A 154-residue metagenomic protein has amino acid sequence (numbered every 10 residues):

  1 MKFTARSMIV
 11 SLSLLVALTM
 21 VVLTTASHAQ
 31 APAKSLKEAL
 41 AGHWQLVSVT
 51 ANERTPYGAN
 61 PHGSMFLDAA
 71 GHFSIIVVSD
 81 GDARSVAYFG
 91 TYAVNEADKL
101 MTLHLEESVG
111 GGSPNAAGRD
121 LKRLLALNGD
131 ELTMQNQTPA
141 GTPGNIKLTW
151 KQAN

Functional and structural regions predicted by a protein language model:
K2-L14: Bacterial N-terminal signal peptides that target proteins for export
L15-T19: Alpha-helical oligomerization interfaces
M20-N154: Lipid interaction determinants
